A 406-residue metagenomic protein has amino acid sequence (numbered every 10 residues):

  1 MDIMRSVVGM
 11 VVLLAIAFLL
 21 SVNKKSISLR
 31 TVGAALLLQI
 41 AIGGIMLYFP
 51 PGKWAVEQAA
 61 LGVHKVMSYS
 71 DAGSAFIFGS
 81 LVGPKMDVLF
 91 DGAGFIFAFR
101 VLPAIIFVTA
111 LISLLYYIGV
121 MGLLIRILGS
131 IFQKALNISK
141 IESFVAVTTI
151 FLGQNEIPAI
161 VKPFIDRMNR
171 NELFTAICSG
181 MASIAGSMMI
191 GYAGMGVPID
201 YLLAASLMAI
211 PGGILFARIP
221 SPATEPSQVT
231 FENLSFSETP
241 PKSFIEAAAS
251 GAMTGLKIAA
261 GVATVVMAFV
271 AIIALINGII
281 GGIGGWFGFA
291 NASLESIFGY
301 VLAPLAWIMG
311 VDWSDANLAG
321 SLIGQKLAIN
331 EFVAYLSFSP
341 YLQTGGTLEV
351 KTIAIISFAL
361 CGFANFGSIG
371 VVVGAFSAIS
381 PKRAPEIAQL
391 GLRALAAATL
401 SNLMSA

Functional and structural regions predicted by a protein language model:
M1-V11, R100, A292-S293, I356-N365: Structural signature of hydrophobic alpha-helical transmembrane segments
M10-L20, A35-L47, I105-L114, S183-G191 (+5 more regions): Hydrophobic core segments of alpha-helical transmembrane domains in multi-pass membrane transport and ion-translocation
I45-L81, T230, I276-V301, S314-L322: Interfacial/capping segments of alpha-helical transmembrane domains
S68-I138: Hydrophobic alpha-helical hairpins/lids featuring a short glycine-rich hinge
R126-I160, P226-A247, A292-F298, L322 (+1 more regions): Juxtamembrane inter-helical linkers in multi-pass membrane proteins
A135-G194, G320-S405: Alpha-helical membrane segments and immediately flanking helix-loop junctions that form or couple to the substrate/ion
L207-I258: Long, contiguous bundles of hydrophobic transmembrane helices that form the permeation core of multi-pass
M253-T344: Transmembrane helical segments that form the transport core of multi-pass membrane transport proteins
